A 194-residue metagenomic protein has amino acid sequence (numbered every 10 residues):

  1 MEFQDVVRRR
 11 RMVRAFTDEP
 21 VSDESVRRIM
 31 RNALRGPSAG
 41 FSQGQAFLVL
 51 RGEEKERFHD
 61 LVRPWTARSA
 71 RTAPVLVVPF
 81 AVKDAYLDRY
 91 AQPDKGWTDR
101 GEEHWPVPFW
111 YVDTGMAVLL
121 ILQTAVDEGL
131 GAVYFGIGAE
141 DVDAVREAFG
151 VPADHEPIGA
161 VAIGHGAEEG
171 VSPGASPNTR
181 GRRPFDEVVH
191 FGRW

Functional and structural regions predicted by a protein language model:
M1-D88, F191-W194: N-terminal amphipathic, basic helical "cap/leader" segment at the start of enzyme domains
F3-V13, D18, I158-W194: C-terminal helix-cap and adjacent tail motif
A33-L34, V77, W97-A148: Small-aliphatic-rich amphipathic alpha-helix that forms the alpha element of a beta-alpha
A39-S42, S69-R71, V126-D127, F149-A153 (+1 more regions): Solvent-exposed alpha-helices and their adjacent loops that cap or buttress functional pockets in soluble metabolic
S42-Q45, D127-A132, I158: Short secondary-structure junction motifs
E53, K83, G138-V142, H165-A167: Acidic, glycine-rich active-site loops and adjacent beta-strand->loop/helix elements that engage anionic groups
A67-P79, F149-P173: A glycine-rich helix N-cap at a beta->alpha junction
D88-W97: Short, flexible, mixed-charge acidic loops at enzyme active sites
